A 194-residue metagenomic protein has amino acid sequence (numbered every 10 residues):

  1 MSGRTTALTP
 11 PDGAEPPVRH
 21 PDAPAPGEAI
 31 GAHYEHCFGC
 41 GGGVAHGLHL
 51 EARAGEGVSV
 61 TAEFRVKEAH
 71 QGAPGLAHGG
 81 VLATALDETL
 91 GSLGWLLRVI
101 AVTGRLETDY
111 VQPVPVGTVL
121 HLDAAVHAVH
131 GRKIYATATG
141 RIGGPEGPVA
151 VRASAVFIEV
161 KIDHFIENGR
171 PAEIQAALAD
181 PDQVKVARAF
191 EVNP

Functional and structural regions predicted by a protein language model:
M1-A29, V114-V116, H127-P194: HotDog/MaoC-like acyl-thioester-processing domains
G3-A7, G31-A77, E191-P194: Catalytic strand-loop segment that frames the active site of acyl-thioester-processing enzymes
G3-T6, E88-H121, H127, P148: Hydrophobic beta-strand-centered segment that forms part of the acyl-chain substrate-binding groove
Y34, H46-L48, V58-V60, V102-L106 (+3 more regions): A generic structural signal for short beta-strands and their flanking turns/coil linkers
R53-G55, A125-V129: Short beta-strand micro-motifs enriched in acidic
E63-R65, E107-D109, D123-A125, T139-R141 (+1 more regions): Residue-level recognition of well-ordered beta-strand positions that form the cores of beta-sheet-rich folds across
G80: Active-site region of the double-stranded beta-helix
